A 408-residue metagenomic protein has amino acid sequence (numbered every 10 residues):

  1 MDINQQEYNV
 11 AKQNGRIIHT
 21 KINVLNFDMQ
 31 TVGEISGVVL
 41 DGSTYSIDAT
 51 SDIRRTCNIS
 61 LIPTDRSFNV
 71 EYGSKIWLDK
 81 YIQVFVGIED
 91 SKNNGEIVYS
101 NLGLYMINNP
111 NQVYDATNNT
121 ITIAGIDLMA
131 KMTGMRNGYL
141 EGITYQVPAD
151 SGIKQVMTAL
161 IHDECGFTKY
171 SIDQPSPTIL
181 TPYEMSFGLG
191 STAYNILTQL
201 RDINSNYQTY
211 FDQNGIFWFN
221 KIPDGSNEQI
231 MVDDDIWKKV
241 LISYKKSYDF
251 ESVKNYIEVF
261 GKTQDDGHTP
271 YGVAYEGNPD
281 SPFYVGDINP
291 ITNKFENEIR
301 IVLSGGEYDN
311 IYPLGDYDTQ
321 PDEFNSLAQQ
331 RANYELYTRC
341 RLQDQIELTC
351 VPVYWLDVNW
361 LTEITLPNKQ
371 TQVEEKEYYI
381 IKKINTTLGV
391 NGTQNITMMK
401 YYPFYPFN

Functional and structural regions predicted by a protein language model:
M1-Q30, T198, D202, P223-T338 (+2 more regions): Acidic, small/polar-enriched beta strand-loop surface segments
D2, R66-T168, N391, Y401: Surface-exposed cap/loop segments at beta↔alpha junctions
D2-Y8, N93-L102, M106-M132, D173-K254 (+1 more regions): Short beta-strand-centered interaction patches in the first periplasmic/extracellular domains of large envelope
V38-Y81, W355: Extracellular/virion structural assembly segments
L40-A49, N108-Y114, K383-T387: Short amphipathic beta-strand and strand-loop transition segments with alternating hydrophobic
S46, M132-T158, I172-Q199, P352: Short acidic/polar beta-strand-loop edge motifs in secreted extracellular and Gram-negative envelope-associated
I47-F68, N119-K131, V259, R341-C350 (+2 more regions): Oligomerization/assembly interface segments of phage tail-like spikes and tubes
Y99-L104, T122, R300, K376-I380 (+1 more regions): Well-ordered beta-strand positions in beta-sheet-rich domains
